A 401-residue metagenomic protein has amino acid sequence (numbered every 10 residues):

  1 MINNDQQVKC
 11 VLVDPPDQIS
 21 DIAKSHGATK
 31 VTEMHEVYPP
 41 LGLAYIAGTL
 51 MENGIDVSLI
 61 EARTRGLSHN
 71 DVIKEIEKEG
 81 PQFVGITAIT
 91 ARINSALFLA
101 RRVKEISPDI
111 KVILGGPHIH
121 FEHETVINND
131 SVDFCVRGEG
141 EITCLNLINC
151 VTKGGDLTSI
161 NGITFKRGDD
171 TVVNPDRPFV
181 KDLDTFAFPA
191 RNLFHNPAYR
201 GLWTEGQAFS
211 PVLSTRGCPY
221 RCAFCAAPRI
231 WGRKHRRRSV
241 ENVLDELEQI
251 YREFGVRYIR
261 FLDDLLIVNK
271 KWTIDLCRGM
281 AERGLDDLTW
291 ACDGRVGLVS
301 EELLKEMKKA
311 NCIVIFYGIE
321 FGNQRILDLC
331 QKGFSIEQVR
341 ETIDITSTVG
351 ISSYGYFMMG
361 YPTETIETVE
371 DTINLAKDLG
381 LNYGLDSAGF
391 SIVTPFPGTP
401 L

Functional and structural regions predicted by a protein language model:
I2-Q6, P16-H26, K30, I160 (+1 more regions): N-terminal [4Fe-4S]-dependent radical SAM core
C10, D56-S58, V112, W290 (+1 more regions): Hydrophobic anchor at the start of a short beta-strand that flanks the dinucleotide cofactor-binding loop
D14, L59-G66, T87, R229 (+2 more regions): Residue-level recognition of beta-strand->loop/alpha-helix junctions
I19-A23, G168, Y220, K270-K271 (+4 more regions): Flexible glycine/acidic-rich beta-alpha junction loops that bind and position SAM and/or redox cofactors in anaerobic
A28-A47: Short catalytic helix/loop segments, enriched in acidic residues and glycine and frequently bearing histidine
Y38, F188-Y356, Y361, D371-N374: Radical SAM [4Fe-4S] cluster-binding motif and immediate context
G42-D182, G398: Glycine-rich beta-alpha loop elements in corrinoid/cobalamin-binding modules across cobalamin-dependent enzymes
T125-N128, L303, T363-D378: Catalytic cores of alpha/beta
